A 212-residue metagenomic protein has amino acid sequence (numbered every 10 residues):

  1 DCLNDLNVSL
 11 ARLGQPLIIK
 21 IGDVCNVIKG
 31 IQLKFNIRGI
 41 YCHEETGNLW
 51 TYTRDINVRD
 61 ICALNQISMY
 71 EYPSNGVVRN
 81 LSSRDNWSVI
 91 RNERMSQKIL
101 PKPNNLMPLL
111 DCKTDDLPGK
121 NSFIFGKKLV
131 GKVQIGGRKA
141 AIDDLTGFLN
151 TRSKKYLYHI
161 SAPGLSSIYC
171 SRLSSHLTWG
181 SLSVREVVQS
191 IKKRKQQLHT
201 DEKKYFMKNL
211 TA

Functional and structural regions predicted by a protein language model:
D1-N209: Active-site "lid/cap" and pocket-lining segments within catalytic core domains
